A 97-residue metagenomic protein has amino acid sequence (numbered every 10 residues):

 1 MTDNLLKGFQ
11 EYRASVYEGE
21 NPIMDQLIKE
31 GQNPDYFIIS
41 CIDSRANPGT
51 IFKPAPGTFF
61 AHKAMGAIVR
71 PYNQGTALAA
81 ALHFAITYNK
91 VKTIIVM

Functional and structural regions predicted by a protein language model:
M1-T76: Short, conserved "active-site rim" segments that organize catalytic pockets and cofactor/ligand binding
K53, F84-K90: Alpha-helix C-terminal capping segments
Y72-I86: A short mixed-secondary-structure module that forms the rim of ligand-binding clefts
